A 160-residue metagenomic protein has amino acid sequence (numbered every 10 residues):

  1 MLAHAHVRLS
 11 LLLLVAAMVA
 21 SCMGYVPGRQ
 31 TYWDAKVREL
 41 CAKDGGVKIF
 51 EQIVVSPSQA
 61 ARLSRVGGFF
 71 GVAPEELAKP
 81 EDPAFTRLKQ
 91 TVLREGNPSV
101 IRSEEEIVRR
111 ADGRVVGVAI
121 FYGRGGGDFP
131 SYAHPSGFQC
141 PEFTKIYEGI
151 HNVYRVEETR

Functional and structural regions predicted by a protein language model:
M1-M23: Sec-dependent bacterial lipoprotein signal peptides
H6-S10, D34, V108: Aromatic-enriched hydrophobic runs in primary sequence
V7, V26, T31, L93 (+1 more regions): Sparse, context-dependent recognition of short Cys/His-centered cofactor- or disulfide-binding micro-motifs
A17-E75: N-terminal export/targeting and maturation segments
Q59-R160: Mature extracytoplasmic/lumenal regions of exported proteins
